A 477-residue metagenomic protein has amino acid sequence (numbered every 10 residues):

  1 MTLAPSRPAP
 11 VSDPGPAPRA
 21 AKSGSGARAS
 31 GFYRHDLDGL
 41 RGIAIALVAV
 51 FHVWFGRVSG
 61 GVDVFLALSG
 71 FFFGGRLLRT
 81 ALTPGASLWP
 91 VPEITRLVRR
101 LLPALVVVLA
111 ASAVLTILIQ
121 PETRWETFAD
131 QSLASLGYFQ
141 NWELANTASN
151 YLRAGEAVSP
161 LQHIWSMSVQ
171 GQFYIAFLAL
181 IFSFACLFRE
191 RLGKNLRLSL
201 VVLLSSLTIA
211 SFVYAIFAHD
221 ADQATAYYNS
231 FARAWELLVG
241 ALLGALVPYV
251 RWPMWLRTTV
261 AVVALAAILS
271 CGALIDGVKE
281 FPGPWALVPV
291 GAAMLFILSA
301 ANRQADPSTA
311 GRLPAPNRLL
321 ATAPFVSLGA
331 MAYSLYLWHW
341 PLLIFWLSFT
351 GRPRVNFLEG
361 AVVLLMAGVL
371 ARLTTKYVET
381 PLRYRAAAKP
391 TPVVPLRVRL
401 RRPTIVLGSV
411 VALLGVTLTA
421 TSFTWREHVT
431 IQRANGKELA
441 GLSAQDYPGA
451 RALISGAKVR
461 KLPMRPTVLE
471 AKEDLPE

Functional and structural regions predicted by a protein language model:
T2-T404: Membrane-interface helix/loop caps of multi-pass membrane proteins
P395-V429: Internal/C-terminal transmembrane anchor helices
G415-E477: Membrane-interface segments at or immediately adjacent to transmembrane helices that form the boundary between
